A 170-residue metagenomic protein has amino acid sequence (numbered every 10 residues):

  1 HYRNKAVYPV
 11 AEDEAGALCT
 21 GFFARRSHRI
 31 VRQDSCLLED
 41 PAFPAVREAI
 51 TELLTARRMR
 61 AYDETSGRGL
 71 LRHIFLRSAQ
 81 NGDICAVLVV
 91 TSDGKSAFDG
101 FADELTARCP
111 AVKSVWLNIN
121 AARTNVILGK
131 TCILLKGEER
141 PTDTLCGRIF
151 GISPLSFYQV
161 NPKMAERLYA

Functional and structural regions predicted by a protein language model:
H1-A170: Accessory RNA-recognition modules of RNA-modification enzymes
